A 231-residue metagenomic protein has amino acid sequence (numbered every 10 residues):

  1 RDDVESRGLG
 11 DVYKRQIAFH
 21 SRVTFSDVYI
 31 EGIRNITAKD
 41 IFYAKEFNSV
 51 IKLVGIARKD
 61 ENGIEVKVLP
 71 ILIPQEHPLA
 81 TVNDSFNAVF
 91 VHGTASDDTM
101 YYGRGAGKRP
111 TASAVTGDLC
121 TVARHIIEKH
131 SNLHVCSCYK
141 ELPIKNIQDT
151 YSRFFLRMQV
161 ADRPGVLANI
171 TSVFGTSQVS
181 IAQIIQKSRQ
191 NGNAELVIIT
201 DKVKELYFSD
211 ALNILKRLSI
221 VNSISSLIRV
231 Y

Functional and structural regions predicted by a protein language model:
D2-Y13: Single conserved hydrophobic/aromatic residue that forms the stacking wall/gate of nucleotide- or nucleobase-binding
S6-R7, N35-K39, F86, A106 (+5 more regions): Conserved active-site and cofactor/substrate-binding residues in soluble primary-metabolism enzymes
V12, G32-I51: Active-site loops and adjacent core secondary-structure elements that bind or stabilize anionic groups
K14-V23, D118: Oxidoreductase and adenylate-handling cofactor-binding alpha/beta cores
S21-G32: Flexible, acidic loop-helix segments that line cofactor/substrate-binding pockets
I30, I56-R58, I185-S188: Short, solvent-exposed loop/turn elements at beta->coil junctions and helix N-caps that rim active or binding pockets
I56-R58, I64-A161: Catalytic, metal-anchored helix/loop core of enzyme active sites in primary metabolism
L119-Y231: A conserved regulatory-domain signal marking ACT and ACT-like small-molecule sensing domains and adjacent regulatory
